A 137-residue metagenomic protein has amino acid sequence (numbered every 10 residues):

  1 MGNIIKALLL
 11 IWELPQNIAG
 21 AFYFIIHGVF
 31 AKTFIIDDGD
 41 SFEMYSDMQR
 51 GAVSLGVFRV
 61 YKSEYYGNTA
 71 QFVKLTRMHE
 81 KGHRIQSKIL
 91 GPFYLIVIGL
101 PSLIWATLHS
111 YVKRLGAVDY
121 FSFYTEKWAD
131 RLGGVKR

Functional and structural regions predicted by a protein language model:
M1-G2, H79: Short amphipathic alpha-helical segments and their helix-coil junctions
G2-D38, F42-Q49, S54, R59 (+1 more regions): Metalloprotease/metallohydrolase-associated module, dominated by Zn2+-dependent proteases
G51-A52, R59-R77: Short pre-active-site segment immediately N-terminal to the catalytic Zn-binding motif
S63, I85-Q86, G133: Activation segment
Y65, Q71-V73, Y94-V97, S102: Generic alpha-helix signal with a bias toward terminal, lower-confidence helices and secondary-structure junctions
L75-S87: Active-site recognition of the HExxH zinc-binding catalytic motif
I85-V97: Interfacial aromatic "cap" segments that immediately flank transmembrane helices in multipass membrane proteins
